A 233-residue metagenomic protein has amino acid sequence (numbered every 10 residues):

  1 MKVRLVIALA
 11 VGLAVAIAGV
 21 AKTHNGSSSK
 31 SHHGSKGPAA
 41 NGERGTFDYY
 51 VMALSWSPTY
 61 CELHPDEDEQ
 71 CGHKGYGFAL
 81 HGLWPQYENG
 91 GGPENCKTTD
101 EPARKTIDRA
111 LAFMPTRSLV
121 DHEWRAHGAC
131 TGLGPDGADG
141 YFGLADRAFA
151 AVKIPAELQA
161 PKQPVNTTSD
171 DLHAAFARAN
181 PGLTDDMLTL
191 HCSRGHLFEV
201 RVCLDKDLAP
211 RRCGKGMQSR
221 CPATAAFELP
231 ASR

Functional and structural regions predicted by a protein language model:
M1-K22: Sec-dependent N-terminal signal peptides
A8, G12-A14, M52-A53, Y60 (+2 more regions): Bulky hydrophobic/aromatic packing residues
A8, V15, K30, P38-N41 (+2 more regions): Compositionally biased, low-complexity repeat tracts
V11, A18, N25, H33-K36 (+3 more regions): Feature targets compositionally biased, intrinsically disordered low-complexity regions with long contiguous runs
T23-E67: N-terminal module-boundary/linker segments of secreted carbohydrate-active enzymes
V51-A53, D66-R233: Domain-level detector of nuclease and nuclease-like folds in predominantly extracellular/periplasmic contexts
